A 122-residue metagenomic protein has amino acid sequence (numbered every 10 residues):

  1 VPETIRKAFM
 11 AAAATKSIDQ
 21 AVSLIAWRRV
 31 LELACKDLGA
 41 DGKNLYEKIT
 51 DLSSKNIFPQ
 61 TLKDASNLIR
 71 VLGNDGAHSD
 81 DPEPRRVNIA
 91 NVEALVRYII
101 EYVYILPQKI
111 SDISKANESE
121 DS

Functional and structural regions predicted by a protein language model:
V1-K55, Q60: Extended interfacial segments that mediate partner engagement and assembly in macromolecular machines
D64-V71, D75-S122: Charge-enriched, short contiguous segments at helix-coil
